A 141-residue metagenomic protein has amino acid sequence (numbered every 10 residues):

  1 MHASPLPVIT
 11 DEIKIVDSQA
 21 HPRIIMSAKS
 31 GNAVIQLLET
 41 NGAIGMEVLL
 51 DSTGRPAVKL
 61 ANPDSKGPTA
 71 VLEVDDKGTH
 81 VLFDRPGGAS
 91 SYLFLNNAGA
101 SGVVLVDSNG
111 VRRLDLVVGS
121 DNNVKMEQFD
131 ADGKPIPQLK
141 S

Functional and structural regions predicted by a protein language model:
H2-S141: Parallel beta-helix/beta-solenoid repeats that form elongated, surface-exposed shafts/blades used for receptor binding
